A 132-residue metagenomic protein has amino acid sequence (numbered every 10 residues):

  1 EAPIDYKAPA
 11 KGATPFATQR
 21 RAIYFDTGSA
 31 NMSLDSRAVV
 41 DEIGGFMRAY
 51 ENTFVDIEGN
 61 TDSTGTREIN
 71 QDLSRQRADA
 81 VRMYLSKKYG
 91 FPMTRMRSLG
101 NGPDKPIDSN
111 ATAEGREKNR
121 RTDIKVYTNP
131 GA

Functional and structural regions predicted by a protein language model:
E1-V55, K87, F91, T128-A132: Periplasmic peptidoglycan-binding/tethering modules of Gram-negative envelope proteins
N31-R37, E58-A132: Periplasmic OmpA-like peptidoglycan-binding domain that tethers envelope proteins to the cell wall
